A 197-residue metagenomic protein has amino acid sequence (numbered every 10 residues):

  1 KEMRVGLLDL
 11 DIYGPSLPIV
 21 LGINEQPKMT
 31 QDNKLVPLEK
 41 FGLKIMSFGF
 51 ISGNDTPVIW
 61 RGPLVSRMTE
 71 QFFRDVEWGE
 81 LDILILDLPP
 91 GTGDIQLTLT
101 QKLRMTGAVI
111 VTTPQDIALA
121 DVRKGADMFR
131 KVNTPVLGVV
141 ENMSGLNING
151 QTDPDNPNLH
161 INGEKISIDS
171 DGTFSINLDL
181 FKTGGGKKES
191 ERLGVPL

Functional and structural regions predicted by a protein language model:
R4-D55, W60, S66, F73-R74 (+1 more regions): Phosphate-binding loop that captures ATP/GTP phosphates
G6-L21, L64-R74, A108-Q115, I166-K182: Charged, low-complexity, helix/coiled-coil-prone segments
D9, L17, M46, T69 (+4 more regions): Residue-level signature of catalytic and energy-coupling elements of molecular machines, predominantly ATP/GTP-dependent
Q26-K28, L64-M68, M105, D127-K131: Short, low-complexity, polar/charged sequence segments that are solvent-exposed and flexible
T30-K34, T69-F73, V109-T112, N133-L137: Glycine-rich loops and low-complexity Gly/Arg-rich segments that provide flexible linkers or classic glycine-based
I51-L99, L119: Phosphate-binding/switch loop-helix module in NTP-utilizing enzymes
D82-I83, P89-V195: Conserved catalytic-core segment of NTP-binding enzymes
